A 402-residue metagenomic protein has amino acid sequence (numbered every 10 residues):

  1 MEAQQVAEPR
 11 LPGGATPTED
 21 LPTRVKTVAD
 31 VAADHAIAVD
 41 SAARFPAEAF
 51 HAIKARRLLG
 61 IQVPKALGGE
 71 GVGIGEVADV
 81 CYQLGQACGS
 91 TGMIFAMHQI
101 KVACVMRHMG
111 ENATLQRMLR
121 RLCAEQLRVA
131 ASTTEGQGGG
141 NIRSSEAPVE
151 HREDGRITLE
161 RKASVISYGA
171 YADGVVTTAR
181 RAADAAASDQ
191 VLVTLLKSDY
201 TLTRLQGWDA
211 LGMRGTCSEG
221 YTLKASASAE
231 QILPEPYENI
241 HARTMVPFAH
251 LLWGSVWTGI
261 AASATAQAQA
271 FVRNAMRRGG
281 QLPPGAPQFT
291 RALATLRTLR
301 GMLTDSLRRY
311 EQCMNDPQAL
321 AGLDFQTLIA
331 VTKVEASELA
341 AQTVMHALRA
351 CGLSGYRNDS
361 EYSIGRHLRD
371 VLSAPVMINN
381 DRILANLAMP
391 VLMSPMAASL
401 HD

Functional and structural regions predicted by a protein language model:
K26, G259, T290-R297, A330 (+1 more regions): Generic structural signal for well-ordered, non-transmembrane alpha-helical segments in soluble/cytosolic regions
A33, I37-D40, T298-E335, L348-N358: C-terminal helix-coil-helix/basic helical segment that borders enzyme active sites and/or dimer interfaces and provides
A47-A55, G60-S167: Glycine-rich flavin
S164-G169, A249-L252, M377-I378: Glycine-rich phosphate/pyrophosphate-binding beta-alpha loops
V165-L202: A short core secondary-structure module
W208-R300: Glycine-rich beta->alpha junctions and the first turn(s) of the following alpha-helix
P247-W253, Q281-A292, D324-E335, S363-L372: Alpha-helical scaffold segments that form or flank carboxylate-/histidine-based iron centers
L353-D402: Glycine-rich phosphate/cofactor-binding loops in nucleotide/flavin-utilizing enzymes
